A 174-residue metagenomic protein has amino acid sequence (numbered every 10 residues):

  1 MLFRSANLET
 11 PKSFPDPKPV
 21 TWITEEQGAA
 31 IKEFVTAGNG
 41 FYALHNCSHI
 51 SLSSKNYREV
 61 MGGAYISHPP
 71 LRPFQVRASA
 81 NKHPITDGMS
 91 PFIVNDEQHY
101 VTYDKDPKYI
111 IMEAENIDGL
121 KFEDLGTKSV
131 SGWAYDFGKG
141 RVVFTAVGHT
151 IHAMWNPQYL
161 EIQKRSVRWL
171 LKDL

Functional and structural regions predicted by a protein language model:
F3-S51, K139: Short alpha-beta junction capping motif
L8-P11, A43, H49-S54, V60 (+2 more regions): Short catalytic/ligand-binding loop motif for oxyanion handling, primarily in non-cytosolic enzymes, centered on
Q27-A30, S53, Y57, N81 (+1 more regions): Stable alpha-helical elements in mature extracytoplasmic
K32, R58, T86, K164-R168: Non-transmembrane alpha-helical segments in soluble domains of secreted/periplasmic/extracellular proteins
Y42, I111, V143-T145: Hydrophobic/aromatic beta-strand patches that form the interior of the parallel beta-sheet core in alpha/beta enzyme
N46-C47, A114-E115, A146-G148: Short, well-ordered beta-to-alpha junction loops that form the rim of enzyme active sites and present histidine/acidic
K55, E59, G63-R141: Catalytic beta-strand/loop cores that center a nucleophilic Ser/Cys/Thr and support acyl-enzyme chemistry
L120-S129, D136-L174: Extracellular ligand-binding/catalytic regions of CAZymes and related secreted enzymes and adhesion modules
